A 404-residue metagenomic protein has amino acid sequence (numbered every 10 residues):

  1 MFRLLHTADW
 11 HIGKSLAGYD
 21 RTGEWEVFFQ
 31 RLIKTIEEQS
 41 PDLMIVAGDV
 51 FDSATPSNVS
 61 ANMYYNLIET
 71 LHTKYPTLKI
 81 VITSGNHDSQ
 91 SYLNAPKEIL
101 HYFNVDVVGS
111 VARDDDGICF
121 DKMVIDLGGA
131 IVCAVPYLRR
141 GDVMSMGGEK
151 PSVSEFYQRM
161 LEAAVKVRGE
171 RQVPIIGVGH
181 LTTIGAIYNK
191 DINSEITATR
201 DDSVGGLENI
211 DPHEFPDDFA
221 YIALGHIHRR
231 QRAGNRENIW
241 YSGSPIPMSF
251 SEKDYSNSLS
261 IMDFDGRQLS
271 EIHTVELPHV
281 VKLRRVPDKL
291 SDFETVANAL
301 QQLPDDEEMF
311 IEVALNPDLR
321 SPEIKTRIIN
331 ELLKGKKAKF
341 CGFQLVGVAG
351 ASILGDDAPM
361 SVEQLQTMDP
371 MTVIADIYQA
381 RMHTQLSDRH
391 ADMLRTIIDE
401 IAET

Functional and structural regions predicted by a protein language model:
M1-E69, P76-T77, G177, T396-T404: N-terminal active-site segment of His-dependent metallophosphoesterases
D9, D49, Y64, G85 (+6 more regions): Divalent metal-coordination and catalytic microenvironments
P56, H87-R236: His/Asp/Glu-rich metal-coordinating catalytic cores of metallo-dependent phosphodiesterases/hydrolases acting on
M63-Y75, L207-D218: Catalytic-core regions built around general acid/base machinery
T73-K79, V173, E237: A short helix->loop->beta-strand "cap" motif at the edges of active sites that frequently abuts
P212-P216, A220-R285, K289: A conserved active-site cap/scaffold subdomain adjacent to cofactor or substrate pockets
F264-T404: Accessory, non-catalytic peripheral segments of nucleic-acid enzymes
